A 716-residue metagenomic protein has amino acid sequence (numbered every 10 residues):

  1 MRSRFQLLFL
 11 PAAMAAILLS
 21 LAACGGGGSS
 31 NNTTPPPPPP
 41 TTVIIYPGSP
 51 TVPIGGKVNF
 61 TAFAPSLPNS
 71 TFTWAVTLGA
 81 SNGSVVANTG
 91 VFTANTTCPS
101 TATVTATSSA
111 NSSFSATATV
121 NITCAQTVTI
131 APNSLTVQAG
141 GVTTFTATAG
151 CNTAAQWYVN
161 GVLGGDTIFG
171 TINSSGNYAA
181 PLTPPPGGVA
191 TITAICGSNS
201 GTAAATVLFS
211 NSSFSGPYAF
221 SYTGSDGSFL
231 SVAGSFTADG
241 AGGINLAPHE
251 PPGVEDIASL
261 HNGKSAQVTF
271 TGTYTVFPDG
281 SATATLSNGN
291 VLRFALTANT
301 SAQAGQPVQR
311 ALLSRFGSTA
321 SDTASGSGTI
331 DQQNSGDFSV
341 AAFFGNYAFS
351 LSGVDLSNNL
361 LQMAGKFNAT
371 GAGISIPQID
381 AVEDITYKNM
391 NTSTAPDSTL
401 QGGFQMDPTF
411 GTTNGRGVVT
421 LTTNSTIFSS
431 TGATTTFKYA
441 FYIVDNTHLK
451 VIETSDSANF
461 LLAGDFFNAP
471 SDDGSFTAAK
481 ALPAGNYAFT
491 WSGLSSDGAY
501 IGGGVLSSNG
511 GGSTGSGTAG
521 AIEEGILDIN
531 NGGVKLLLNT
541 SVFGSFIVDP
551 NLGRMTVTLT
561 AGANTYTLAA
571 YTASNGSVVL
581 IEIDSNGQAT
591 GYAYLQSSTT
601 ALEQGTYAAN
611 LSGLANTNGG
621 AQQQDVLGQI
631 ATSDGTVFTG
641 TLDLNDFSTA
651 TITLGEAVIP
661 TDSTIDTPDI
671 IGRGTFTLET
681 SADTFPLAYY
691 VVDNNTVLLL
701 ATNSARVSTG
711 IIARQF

Functional and structural regions predicted by a protein language model:
M1-A12: Bacterial N-terminal signal peptides that target proteins for export
I17-S49, S112, T117-V128, S198-S215 (+2 more regions): Bacterial Sec-dependent N-terminal signal peptides
I45, V76-T93, I130, Y158-N177: Low-complexity "stalk/linker" and mucin-like segments enriched in Ser/Thr/Pro/Ala/Gly
K57-F63, V142-T148: A short beta-strand segment in extracellular, disulfide-stabilized domains
P65-T71, T148-A155: Short proline/glycine-enriched turn/loop motifs at strand-loop junctions of beta-rich domains
T96-S100, L182-G188: Surface-exposed, short loops/turns at beta-strand junctions within beta-sandwich domains
A106-S108, A194-C196: Conserved structural position at the C-terminal beta-strand of extracellular beta-sandwich adhesion modules
V207-F716: Mature soluble binding/inhibitory domains
